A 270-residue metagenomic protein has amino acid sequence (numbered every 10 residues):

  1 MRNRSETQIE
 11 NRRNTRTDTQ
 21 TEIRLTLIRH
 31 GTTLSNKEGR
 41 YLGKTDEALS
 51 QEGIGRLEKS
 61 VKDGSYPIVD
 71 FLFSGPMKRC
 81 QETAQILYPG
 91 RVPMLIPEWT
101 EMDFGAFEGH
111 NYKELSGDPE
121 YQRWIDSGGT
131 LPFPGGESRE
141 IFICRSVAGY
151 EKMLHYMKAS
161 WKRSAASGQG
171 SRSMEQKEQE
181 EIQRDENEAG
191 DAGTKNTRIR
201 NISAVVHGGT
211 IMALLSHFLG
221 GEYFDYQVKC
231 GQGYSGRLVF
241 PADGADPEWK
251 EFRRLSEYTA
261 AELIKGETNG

Functional and structural regions predicted by a protein language model:
R2-E6, R12-R24, G105-K113, A159-E178 (+2 more regions): Acidic, low-complexity terminal tails and accessory targeting/binding regions of phosphate-metabolizing enzymes
R2-T7, I23-R91, G135: Active-site-proximal alpha-helix that buttresses catalytic centers in soluble enzyme cores
T33, T210-I211: Short active-site segment of divalent metal-dependent hydrolases/proteases that encodes the spacing between
A48, R91-E98, Y223-G231: Short hydrophobic/aromatic-enriched beta-strand-loop microsegments
E58-K62, I143, V147-K158: Generic structural signal for well-ordered alpha-helical scaffold segments
D70-P76, W161, R198-V205: Short glycine-rich phosphate-binding loop at a beta-alpha junction
I86, A213-H217: Active-site signature of alpha/beta-hydrolase-fold catalytic machinery across serine- and Asp/Cys-nucleophile hydrolases
L87-A148, I264: Phosphate-handling substructures
